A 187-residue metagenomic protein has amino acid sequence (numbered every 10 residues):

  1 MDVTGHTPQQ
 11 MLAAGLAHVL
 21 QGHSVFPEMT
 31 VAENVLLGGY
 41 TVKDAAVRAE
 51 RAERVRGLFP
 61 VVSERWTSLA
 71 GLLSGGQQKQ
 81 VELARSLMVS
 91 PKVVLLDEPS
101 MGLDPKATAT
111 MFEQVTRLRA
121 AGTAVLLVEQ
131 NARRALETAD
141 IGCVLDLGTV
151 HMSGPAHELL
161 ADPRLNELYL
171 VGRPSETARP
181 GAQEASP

Functional and structural regions predicted by a protein language model:
M1-A14, A156: ABC ATPase NBD Q-loop/coupling interface
H6-P8, V31-E50, L58-S63, G154 (+1 more regions): ABC-type ATPase nucleotide-binding domains, specifically the catalytic core motifs of the NBD
L69-L73: Conserved ABC ATPase signature
S86-L87: ABC ATPase C-loop
S90: Conserved catalytic motifs of ABC-family nucleotide-binding domains
V94-E98: Catalytic Walker B motif of ABC-type/P-loop ATPase nucleotide-binding domains
T108-A121: Helical segment within the ABC ATPase nucleotide-binding domain
